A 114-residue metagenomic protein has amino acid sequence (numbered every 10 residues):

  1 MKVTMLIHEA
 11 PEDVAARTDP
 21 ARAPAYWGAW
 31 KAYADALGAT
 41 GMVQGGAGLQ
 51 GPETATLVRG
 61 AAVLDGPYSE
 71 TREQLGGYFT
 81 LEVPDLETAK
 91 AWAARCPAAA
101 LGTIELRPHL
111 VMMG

Functional and structural regions predicted by a protein language model:
M1-G114: Conserved, structured core segments of small domains
